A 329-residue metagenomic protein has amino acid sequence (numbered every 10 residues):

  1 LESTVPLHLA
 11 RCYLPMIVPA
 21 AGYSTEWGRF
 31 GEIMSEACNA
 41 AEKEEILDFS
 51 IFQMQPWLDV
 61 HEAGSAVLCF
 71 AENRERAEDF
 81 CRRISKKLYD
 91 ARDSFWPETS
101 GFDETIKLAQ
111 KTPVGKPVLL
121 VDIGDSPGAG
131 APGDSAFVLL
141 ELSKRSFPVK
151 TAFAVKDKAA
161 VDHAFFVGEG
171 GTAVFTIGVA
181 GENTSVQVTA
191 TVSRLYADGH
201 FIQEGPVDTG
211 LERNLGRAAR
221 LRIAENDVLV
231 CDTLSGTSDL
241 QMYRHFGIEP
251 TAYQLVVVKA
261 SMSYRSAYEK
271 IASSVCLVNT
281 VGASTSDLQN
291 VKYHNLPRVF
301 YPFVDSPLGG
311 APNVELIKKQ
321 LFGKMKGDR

Functional and structural regions predicted by a protein language model:
L1-C12: A charged, well-structured terminal subsegment
Y13-I17: Glycine-rich, mobile lid/loop segments that gate access to catalytic sites or pores
V18-A224, L229-T233: Hard-cation-handling environments
V67, Y89, Q203-R329: Extended hydrophobic packing segments that form well-structured cores
